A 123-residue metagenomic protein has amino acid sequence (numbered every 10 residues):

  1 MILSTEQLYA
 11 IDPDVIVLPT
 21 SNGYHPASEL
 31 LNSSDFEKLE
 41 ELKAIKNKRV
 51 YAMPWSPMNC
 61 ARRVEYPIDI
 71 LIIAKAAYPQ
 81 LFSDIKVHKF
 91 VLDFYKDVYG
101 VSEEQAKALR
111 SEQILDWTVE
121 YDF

Functional and structural regions predicted by a protein language model:
M1-F123: N-terminal ligand-binding lobe of clamshell/alpha-beta domains
